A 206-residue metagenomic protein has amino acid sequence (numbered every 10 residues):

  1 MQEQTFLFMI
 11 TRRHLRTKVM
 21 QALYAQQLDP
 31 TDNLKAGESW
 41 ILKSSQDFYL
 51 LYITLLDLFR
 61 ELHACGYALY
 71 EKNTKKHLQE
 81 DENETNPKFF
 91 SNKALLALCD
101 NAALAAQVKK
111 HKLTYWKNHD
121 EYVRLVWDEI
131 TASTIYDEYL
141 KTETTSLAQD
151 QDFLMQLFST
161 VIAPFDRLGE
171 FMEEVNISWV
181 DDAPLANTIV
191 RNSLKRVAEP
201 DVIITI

Functional and structural regions predicted by a protein language model:
M1-I206: Class I Rossmann-like S-adenosyl-L-methionine
